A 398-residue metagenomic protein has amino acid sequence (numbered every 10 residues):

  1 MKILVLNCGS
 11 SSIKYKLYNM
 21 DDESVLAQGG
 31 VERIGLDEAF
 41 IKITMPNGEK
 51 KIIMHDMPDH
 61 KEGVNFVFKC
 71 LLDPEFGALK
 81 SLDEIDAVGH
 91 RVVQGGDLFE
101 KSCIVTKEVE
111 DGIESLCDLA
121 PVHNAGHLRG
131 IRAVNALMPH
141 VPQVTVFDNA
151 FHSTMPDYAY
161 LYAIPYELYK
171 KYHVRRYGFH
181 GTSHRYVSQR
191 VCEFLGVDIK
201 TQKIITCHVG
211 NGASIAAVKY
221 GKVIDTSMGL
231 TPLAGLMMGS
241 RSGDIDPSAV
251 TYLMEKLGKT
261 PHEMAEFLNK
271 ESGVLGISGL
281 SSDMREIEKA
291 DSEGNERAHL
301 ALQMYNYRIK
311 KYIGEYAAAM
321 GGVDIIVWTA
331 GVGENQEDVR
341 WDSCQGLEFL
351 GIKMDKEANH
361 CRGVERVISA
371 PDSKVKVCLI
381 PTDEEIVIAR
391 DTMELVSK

Functional and structural regions predicted by a protein language model:
M1-G96: N-terminal glycine/serine-rich phosphate-binding loop of ATP-dependent small-molecule kinases, especially carbohydrate
G9, H90-V93, V209, V323 (+1 more regions): Glycine-rich beta-strand-to-loop/alpha-helix junction loops that act as flexible
C70-I85, V191-D198, I313-D324: Phosphate/pyrophosphate-binding loops at sites that engage ATP/ADP/AMP, CoA/4′-phosphopantetheine, polyphosphate
L71, E75-H123, V144, A150-L161: Short beta-strand-loop/turn "lid" adjacent to the catalytic site in phosphate-handling enzymes
F151-E255: Glycine-rich phosphate-binding loop of actin/hexokinase-like ATP-binding domains
K219, D225-T260, E266, A330-C361: Catalytic phosphate/nucleotide-handling subdomain of diverse soluble enzymes
E266, G273-I277, M284-A319: Adenine-nucleotide phosphate-binding core of ATP-dependent small-molecule kinases
H299, Q303-A319, V323-D324, G333-K398: Internal helix-turn-beta structural module
